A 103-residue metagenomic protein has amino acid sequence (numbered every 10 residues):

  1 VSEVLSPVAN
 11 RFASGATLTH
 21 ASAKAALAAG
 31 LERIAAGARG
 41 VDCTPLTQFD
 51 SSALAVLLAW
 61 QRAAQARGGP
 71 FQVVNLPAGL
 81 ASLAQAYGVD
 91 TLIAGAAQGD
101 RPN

Functional and structural regions predicted by a protein language model:
V1-S52, L58-N103: STAS-like cytosolic regulatory interaction modules
